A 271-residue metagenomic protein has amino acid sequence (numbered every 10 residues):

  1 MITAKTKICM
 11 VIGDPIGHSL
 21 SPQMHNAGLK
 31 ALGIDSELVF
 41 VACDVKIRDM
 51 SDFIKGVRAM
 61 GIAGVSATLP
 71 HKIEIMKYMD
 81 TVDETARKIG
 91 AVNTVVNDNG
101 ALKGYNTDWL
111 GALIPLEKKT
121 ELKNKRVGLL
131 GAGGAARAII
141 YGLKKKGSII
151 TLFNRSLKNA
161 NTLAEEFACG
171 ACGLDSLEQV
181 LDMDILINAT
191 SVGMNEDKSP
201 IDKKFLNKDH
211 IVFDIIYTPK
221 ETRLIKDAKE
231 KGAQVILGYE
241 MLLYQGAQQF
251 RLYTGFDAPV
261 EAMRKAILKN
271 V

Functional and structural regions predicted by a protein language model:
I2-K119: Phosphate/diphosphate ligand-binding glycine-rich loop within oxidoreductases
I2-K5, L122-K123, K144, V180 (+1 more regions): Short, conserved loop/helix-junction motifs that constitute active-site signature segments in enzyme catalytic cores
G13, G104-N106, L116, T120 (+2 more regions): Glycine-rich adenosine-cofactor-binding loop
V41, T151, I236: Conserved beta-strand positions in the Rossmann-like core of class I SAM-dependent methyltransferases
K145-I149, K231-Q234: Conserved S-adenosyl-L-methionine
K146-F167: NAD(P)-binding Rossmann-fold cofactor-contacting core
E165-V235: Rossmann-like adenosine-cofactor binding region
I215-V271: Adenosine-phosphate binding glycine-rich loop
